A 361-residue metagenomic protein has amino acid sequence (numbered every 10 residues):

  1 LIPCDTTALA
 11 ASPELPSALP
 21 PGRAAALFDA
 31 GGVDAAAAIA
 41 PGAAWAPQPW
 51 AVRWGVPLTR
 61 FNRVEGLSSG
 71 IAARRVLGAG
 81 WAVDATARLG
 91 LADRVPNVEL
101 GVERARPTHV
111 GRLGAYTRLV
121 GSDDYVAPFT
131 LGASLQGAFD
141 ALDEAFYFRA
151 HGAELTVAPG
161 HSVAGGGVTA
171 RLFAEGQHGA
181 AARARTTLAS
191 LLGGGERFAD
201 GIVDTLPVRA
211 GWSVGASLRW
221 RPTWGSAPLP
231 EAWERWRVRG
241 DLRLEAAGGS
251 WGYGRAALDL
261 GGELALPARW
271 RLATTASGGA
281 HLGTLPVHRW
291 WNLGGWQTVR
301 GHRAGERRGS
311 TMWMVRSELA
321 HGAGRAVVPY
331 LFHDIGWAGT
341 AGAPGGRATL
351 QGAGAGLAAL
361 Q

Functional and structural regions predicted by a protein language model:
L1-G90, P96, A115, Y125 (+12 more regions): Outer-membrane beta-barrel initiation region
W50-A51, A72-T108, V163-A164, S213-G215 (+1 more regions): C-terminal transmembrane beta-barrel domains of outer membrane proteins
A105-A153, A181-G193, S277-R303: Outer-membrane beta-barrel translocator/channel fold
H109-L113, A170-L172, V238-G240: Hydrophobic alpha-helical membrane segments, chiefly transmembrane helices and signal peptide h-regions, characterized
F173-E175, T275: Short, surface-exposed recognition loops or helix-turn segments adjacent to catalytic cores
A174, P222, L244: Flexible glycine-/small-residue-rich
